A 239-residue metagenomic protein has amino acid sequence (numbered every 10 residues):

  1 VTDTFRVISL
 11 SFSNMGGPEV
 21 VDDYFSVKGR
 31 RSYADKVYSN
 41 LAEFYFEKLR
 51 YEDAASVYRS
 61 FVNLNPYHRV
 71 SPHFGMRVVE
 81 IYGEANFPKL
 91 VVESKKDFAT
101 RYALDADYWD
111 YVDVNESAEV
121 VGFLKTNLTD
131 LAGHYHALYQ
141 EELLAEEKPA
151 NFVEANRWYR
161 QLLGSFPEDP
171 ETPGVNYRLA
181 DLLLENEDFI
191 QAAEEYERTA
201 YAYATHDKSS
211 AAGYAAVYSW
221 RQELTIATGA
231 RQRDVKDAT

Functional and structural regions predicted by a protein language model:
V1-T239: Acidic, polar-rich low-complexity tracts and alpha-helical solenoid repeat scaffolds
